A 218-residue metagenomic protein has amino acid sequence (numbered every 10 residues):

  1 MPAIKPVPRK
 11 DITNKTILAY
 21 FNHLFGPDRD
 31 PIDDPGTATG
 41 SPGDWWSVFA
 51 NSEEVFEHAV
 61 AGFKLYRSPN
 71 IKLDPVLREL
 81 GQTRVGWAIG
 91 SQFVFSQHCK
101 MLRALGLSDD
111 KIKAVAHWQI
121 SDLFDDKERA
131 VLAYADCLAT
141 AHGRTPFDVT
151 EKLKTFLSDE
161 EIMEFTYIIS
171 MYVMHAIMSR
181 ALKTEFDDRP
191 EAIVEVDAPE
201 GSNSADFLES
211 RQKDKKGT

Functional and structural regions predicted by a protein language model:
M1-P75, V194-T218: Secretory/endomembrane lumenal or extracellular ectodomains immediately following the signal peptide
G40-V48, P75-A88, M163-T166: Alpha-helical scaffold segments that form or flank carboxylate-/histidine-based iron centers
F49-S52, F56-A59, R84-Q92, V131 (+2 more regions): Alpha-helical transition-metal enzyme core signature, strongest for iron centers
E57, E79, V85-L105, D109: Conserved alpha-helical segments that form or flank metal/cofactor-binding pockets of metalloenzymes
Q92-C99, Q119-Y134, M163-E185: Short amphipathic alpha-helical segments at helix boundaries and their inter-helical linkers
M101-D125: Histidine/lysine/aspartate-rich catalytic loop segments that bind and position anionic ligands
A104-G106, S179-S210: C-terminal end-helix/capping segment
D125-Y167: Acidic/histidine-rich alpha-helical segments that form the ligand environment of transition-metal centers
